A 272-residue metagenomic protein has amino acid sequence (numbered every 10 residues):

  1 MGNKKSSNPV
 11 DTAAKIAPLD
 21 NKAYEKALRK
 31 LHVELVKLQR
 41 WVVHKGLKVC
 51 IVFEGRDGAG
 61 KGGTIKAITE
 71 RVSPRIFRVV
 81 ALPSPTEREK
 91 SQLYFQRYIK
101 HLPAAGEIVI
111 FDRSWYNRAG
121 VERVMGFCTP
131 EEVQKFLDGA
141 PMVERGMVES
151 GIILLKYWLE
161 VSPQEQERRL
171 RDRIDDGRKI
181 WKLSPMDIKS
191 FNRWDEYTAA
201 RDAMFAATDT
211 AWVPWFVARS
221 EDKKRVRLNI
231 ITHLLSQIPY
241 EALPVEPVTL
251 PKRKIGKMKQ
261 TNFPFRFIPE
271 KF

Functional and structural regions predicted by a protein language model:
M1-F272: Glycine-rich phosphate-binding loop of ATP-dependent small-molecule kinases
